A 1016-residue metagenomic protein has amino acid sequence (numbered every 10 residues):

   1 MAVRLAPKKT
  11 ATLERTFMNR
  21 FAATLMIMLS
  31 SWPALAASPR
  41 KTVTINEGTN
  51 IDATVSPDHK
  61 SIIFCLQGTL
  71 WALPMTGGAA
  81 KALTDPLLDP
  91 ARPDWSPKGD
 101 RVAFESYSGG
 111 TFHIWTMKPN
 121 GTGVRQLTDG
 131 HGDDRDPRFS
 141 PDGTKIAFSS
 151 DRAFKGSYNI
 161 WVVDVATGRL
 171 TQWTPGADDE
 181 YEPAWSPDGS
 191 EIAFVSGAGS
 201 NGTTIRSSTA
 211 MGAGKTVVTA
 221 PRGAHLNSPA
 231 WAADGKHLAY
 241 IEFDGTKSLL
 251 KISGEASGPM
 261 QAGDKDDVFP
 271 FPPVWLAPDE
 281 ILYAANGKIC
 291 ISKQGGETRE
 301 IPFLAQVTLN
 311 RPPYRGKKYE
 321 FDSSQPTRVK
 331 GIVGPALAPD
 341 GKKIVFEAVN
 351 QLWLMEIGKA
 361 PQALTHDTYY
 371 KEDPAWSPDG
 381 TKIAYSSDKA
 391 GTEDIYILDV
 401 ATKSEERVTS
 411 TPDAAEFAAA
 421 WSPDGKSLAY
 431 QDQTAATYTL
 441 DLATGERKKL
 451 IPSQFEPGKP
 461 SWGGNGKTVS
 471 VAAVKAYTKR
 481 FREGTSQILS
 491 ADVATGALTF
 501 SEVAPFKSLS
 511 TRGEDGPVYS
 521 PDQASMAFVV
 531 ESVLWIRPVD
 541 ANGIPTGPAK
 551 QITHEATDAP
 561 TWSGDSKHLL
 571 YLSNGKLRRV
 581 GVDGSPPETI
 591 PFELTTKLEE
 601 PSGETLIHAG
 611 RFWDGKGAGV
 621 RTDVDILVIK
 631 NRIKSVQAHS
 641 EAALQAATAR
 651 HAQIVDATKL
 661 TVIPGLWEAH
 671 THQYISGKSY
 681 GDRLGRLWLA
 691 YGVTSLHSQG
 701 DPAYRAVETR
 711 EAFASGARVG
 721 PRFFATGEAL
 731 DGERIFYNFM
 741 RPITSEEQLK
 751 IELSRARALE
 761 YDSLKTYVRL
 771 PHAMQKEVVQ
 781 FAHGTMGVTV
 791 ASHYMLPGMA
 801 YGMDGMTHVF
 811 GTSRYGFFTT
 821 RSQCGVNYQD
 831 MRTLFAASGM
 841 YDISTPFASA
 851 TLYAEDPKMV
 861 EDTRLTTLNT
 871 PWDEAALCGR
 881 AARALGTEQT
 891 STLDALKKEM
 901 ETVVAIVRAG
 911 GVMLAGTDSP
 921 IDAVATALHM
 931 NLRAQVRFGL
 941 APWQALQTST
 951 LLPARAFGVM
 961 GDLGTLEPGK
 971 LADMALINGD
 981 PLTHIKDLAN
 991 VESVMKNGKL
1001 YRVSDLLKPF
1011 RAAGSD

Functional and structural regions predicted by a protein language model:
K41-W71, M75, L606-R621, D625 (+1 more regions): Mature N-terminal segment immediately following signal peptide/propeptide cleavage in secreted/periplasmic
E47, C65-M75, P86-P90, A103-W115 (+30 more regions): A flexible loop/linker signature enriched in serine peptidases of the S9 family
D58-K60, K98-D100, D142-T144, D188-S190 (+8 more regions): Short coil/turn segments that connect the beta-strands within blades of beta-propeller domains
T76-A79, A618-I663: Histidine-rich, glycine-flanked metal-binding segment
W613-D625, A638-Q645, A923-T926, L940-L946 (+1 more regions): Acidic, glycine-enriched loop/beta-strand segments at the rims of small-molecule binding/catalytic pockets
A649, A657-A669, Y680-D804, F810 (+1 more regions): Divalent-metal coordination cores built from histidine and acidic residues
E752-L770, F817-F938, S1004, R1011-D1016: Active-site neighborhoods of metal-dependent hydrolases
